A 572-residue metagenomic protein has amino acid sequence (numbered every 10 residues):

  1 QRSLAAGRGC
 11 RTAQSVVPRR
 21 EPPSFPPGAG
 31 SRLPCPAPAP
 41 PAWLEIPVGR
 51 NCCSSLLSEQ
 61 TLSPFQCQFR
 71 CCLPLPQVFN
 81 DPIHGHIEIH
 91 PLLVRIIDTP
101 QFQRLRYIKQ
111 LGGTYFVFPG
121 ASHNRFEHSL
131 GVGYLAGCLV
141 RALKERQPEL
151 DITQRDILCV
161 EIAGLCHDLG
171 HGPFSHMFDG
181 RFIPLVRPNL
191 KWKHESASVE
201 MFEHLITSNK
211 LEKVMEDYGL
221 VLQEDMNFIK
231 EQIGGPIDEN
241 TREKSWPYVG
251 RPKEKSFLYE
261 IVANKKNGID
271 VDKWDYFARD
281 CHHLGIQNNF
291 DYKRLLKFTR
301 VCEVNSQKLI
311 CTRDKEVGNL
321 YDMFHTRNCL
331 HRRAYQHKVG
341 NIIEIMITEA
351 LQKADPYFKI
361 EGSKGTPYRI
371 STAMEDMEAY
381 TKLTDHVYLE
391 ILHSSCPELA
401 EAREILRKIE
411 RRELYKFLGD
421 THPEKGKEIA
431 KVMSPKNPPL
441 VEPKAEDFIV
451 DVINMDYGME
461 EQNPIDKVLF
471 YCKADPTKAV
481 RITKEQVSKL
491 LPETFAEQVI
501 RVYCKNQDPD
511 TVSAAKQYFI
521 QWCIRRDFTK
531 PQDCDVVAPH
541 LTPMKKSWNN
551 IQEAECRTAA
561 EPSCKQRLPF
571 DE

Functional and structural regions predicted by a protein language model:
Q1-G9, A13, G28, C35 (+6 more regions): Non-catalytic interface/linker regions that flank or bridge core catalytic/transmembrane domains
E21-P22, N51: Intrinsic disorder/low-complexity segments
W43-I162, G170-T421, K425: Sequence-structural signature of the catalytic-core scaffold of metal-dependent phosphohydrolases that act on
A334, T348, F358-E572: Terminal helices and disordered tails flanking the catalytic cores of nucleotide-processing hydrolases
